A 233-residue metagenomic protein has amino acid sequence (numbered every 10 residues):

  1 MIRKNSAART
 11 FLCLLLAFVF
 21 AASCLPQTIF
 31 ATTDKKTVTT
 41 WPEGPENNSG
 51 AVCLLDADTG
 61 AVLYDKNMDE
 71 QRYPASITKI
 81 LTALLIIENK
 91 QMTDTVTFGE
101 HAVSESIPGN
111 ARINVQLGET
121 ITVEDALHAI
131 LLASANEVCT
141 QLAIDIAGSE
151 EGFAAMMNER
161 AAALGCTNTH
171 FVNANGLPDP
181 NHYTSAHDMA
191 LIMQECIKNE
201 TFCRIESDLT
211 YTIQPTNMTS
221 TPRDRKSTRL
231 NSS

Functional and structural regions predicted by a protein language model:
M1-D34: Gram-positive cell-envelope targeting signals
P26, D58, Y211: Flexible, active-site-proximal loop/turn residues at the rims of small-molecule/cofactor binding pockets and catalytic
I29-H187, L191-E200: Active-site-adjacent loops and short helices of periplasmic peptidoglycan-processing enzymes
N181, P215-M218: Short, well-ordered secondary-structure micro-motifs
T201-P215: Acidic/histidine-enriched alpha-helical segments
D224: Active-site-adjacent elements of ketosynthase-type condensing enzymes
T228-S232: Conserved small/polar residues in nucleotide/adenosyl-binding loops
